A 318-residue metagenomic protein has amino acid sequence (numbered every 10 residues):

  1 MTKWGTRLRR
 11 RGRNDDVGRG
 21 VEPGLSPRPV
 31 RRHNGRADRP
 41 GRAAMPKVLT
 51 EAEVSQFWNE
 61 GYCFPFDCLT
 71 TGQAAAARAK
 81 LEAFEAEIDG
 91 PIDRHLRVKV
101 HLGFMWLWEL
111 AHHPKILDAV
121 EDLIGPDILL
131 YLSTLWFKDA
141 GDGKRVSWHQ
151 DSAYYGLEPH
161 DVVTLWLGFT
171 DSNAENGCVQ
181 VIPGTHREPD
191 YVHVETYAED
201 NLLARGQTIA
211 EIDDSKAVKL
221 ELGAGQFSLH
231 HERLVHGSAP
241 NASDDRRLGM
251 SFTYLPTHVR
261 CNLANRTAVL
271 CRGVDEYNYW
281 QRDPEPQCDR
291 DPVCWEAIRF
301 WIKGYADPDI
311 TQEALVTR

Functional and structural regions predicted by a protein language model:
M1, R10-R13, P23-G24, V30 (+1 more regions): A cross-taxon signal for low-complexity, glycine/charged-rich
M45-L157, V194: Non-heme Fe(II)-dependent double-stranded beta-helix
E87, L234-R318: Non-heme Fe(II)/2-oxoglutarate
T134, Q150, L167-D171, P183 (+1 more regions): Short, structured patches in soluble enzyme cores that scaffold and shape functional sites
Q150-V162, S215-K216, L222, D245-R246: A short beta-loop-beta micro-motif enriched in histidine and acidic residues
G156-A174, E221, T253-P256: Short, conserved beta-strand element in jelly-roll/cupin
A174-A239, V259: Double-stranded beta-helix
